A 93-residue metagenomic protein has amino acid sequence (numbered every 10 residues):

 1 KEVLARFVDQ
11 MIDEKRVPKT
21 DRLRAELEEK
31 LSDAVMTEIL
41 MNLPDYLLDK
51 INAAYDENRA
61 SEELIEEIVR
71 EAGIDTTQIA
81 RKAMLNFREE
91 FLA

Functional and structural regions predicted by a protein language model:
K1-A93: Intrinsically disordered, low-complexity linear regions
